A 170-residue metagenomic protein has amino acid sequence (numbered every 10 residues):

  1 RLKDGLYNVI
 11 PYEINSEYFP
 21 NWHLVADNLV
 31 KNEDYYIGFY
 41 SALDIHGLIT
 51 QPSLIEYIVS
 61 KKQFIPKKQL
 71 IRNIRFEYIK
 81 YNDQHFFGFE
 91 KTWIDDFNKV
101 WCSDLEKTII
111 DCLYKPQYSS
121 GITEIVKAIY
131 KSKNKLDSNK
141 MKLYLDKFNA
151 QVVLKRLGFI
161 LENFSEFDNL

Functional and structural regions predicted by a protein language model:
R1-D34, D137-K155: Short beta-edge/loop segments at beta->alpha junctions of small alpha/beta modules that act as binding/recognition
G5, I55-Y57, I122-I125: Short coil/turn segments at secondary-structure boundaries
V9, T50, S60, C102-D104: Generic structural "secondary-structure junction" signal
I10-N15, Y78-Y81, W101, L113 (+1 more regions): Short hydrophobic/aromatic-rich motifs at helix boundaries and adjacent loops
D34-Y35, W101: A residue-level structural signature of the nucleotidyltransferase/glycosyltransferase Rossmann-like core
Y35-F89: Exposed, interaction-prone assembly regions rather than primary DNA-binding/catalytic cores
F87-L170: Hydrophobic alpha-helical interaction segments
